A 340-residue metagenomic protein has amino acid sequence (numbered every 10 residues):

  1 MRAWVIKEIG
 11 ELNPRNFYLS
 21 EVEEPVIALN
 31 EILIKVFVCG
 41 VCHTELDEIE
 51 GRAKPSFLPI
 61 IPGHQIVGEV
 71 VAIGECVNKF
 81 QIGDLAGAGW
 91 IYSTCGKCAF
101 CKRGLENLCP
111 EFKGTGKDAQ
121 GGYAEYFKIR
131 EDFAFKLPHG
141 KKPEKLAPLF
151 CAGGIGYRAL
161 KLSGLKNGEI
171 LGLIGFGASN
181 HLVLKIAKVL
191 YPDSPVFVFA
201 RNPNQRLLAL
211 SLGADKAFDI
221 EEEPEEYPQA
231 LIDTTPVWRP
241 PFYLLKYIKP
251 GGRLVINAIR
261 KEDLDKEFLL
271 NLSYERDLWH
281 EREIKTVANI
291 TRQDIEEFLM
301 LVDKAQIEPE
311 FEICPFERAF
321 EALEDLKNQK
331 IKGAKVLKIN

Functional and structural regions predicted by a protein language model:
E23-C39, R52-A99, F133, P138-G140: Glycine-rich beta-strand-centered segment in the early N-terminal region that forms part of a ligand/cofactor-binding
T94-I174: NAD(P)H dinucleotide-binding glycine-rich loop of Rossmann-like/cofactor-binding domains, especially the beta1-alpha1
H139-E221: Mid-domain Rossmann-like dinucleotide-binding core that forms the NAD(H)/NADP(H) cofactor-binding site
A200, R292-N340: C-terminal hydrophobic helical "lid"/dimerization subdomain of Rossmann-like NAD(P)H-dependent oxidoreductases
E223-L231: A short acidic, Gly/Pro-enriched loop at the edge of an enzyme's catalytic core that lines a small-molecule cofactor
W238-E308, I339-N340: Glycine-rich phosphate-binding loop and adjacent beta-alpha segment of Rossmann(oid) nucleotide-cofactor-binding
